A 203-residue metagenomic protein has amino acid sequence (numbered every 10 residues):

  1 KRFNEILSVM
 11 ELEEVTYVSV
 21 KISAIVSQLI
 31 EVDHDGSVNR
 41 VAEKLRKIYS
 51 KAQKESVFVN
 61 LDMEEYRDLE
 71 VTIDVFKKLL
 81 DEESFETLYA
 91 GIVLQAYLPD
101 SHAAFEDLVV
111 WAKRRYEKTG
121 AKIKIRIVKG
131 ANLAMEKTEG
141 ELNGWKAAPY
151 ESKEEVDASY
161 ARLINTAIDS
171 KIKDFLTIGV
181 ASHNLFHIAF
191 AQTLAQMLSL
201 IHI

Functional and structural regions predicted by a protein language model:
K1-I201: Positively charged, amphipathic and often flexible ligand-engagement surfaces
